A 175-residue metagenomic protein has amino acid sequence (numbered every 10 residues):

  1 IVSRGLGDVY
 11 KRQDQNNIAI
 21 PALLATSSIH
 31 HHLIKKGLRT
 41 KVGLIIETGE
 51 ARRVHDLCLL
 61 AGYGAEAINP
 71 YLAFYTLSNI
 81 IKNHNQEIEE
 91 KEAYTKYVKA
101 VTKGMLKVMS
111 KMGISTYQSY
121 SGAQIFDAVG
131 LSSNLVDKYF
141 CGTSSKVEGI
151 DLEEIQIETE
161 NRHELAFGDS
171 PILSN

Functional and structural regions predicted by a protein language model:
I1-L6: Single conserved hydrophobic/aromatic residue that forms the stacking wall/gate of nucleotide- or nucleobase-binding
D8-L24: Glycine-rich, proline-tolerant flexible connector loops at the mouths of alpha/beta enzymes
Y10, L60, T116: Conserved, mostly hydrophobic/aromatic
R12-Q15, T48-R52, F74: Active-site-proximal loop/turn and secondary-structure-junction residues that shape catalytic pockets, frequently
I20-L44, V101: Alpha-helix-loop-beta-strand connector modules within alpha/beta enzyme cores
V42-T48, I68-P70: Hydrophobic faces of well-ordered beta-strands that scaffold small-molecule active sites in alpha/beta enzyme cores
A51-Y63: Catalytic cores of alpha/beta
D56-L57, A67-N69, F74-L77, H84-N175: Flexible, glycine-rich loop/tail regions that form catalytic "lids" or insertion modules at the edges of active sites
